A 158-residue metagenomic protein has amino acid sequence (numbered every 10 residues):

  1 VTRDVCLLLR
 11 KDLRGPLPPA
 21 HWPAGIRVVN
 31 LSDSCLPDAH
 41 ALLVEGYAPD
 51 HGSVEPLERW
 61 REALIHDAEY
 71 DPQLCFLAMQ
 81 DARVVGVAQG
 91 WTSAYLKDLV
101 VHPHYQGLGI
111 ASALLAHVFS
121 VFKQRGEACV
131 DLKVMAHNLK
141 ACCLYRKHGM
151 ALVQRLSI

Functional and structural regions predicted by a protein language model:
V1-G25, L156-I158: Acyl-donor-binding surface of acyltransferase catalytic domains
V1-R3, S112, A136-Q154: Conserved active-site alpha-helix within GNAT-family acetyltransferase domains
I26-A41: A short beta-loop-alpha structural element at the N-terminal edge of CoA-dependent acyl/N-acetyltransferase catalytic
I65-L77, Y95: A short helix-loop-beta-strand connector motif used in the catalytic cores of GNAT acetyltransferases and, in some
L77, R83-V100: Conserved beta-strand in the GNAT
V101, G107-Q124, C143-K147: Conserved acetyl-CoA-binding loop-helix of GNAT-fold acetyltransferases
P103, L132-C142, I158: Conserved beta-strand-loop-alpha-helix junction that forms the acyl-donor binding cleft
F122-K133: Conserved GNAT acetyl-CoA-binding A-motif
